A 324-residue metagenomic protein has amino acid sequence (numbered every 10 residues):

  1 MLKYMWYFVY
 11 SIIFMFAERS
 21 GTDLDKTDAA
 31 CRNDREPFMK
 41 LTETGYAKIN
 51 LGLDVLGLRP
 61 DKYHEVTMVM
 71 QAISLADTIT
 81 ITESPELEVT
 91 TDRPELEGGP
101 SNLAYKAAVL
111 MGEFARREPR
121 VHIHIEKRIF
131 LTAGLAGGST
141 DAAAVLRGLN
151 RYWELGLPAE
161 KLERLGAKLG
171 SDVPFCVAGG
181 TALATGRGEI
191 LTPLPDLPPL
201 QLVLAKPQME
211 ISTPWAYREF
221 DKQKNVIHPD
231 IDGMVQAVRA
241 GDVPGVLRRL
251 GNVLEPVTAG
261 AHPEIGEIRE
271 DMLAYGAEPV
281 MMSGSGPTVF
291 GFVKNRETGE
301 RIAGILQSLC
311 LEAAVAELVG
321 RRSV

Functional and structural regions predicted by a protein language model:
R35-A133, R151, L155-E163, L197 (+1 more regions): ATP-binding N-lobe of GHMP and related small-molecule kinases
K40-T44, K48, G52-M68, L155-P279 (+1 more regions): ATP-dependent small-molecule kinase catalytic core of the GHMP/sugar-kinase superfamily and closely related
H124-W153, S171, E278-V293: Glycine/serine-rich anion-binding loops at beta->alpha junctions that coordinate negatively charged ligand groups
